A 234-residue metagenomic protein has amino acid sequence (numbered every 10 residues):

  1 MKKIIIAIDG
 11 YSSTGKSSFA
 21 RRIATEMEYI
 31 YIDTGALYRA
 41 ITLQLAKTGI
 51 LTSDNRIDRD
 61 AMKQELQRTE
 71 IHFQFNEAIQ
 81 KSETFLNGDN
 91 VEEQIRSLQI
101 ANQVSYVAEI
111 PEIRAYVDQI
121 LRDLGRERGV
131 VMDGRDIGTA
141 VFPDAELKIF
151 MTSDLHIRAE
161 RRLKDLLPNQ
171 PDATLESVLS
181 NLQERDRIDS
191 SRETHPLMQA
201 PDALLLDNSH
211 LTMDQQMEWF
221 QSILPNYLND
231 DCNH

Functional and structural regions predicted by a protein language model:
I6-I8: Hydrophobic anchor at the beta1->P-loop junction of P-loop NTPases
Y11: P-loop (Walker A) phosphate-binding loop of NTP-binding proteins
T14: ATP-binding Walker
S17: Walker A/P-loop
E26-I95: N-terminal phosphate/diphosphate-binding loop that engages ATP/GTP or pyrophosphate donors across diverse enzyme folds
E65, F75-N76, L121-E127, R135-A140 (+2 more regions): Small-molecule kinase domains that catalyze NTP-dependent phosphoryl transfer to phosphate-bearing small molecules
F85-I95, A101, E160-N169, I188-H234: NTP-dependent small-molecule kinase module
E92-P168: ATP-dependent NMP and nucleoside kinases share a basic, alpha-helical "lid"
